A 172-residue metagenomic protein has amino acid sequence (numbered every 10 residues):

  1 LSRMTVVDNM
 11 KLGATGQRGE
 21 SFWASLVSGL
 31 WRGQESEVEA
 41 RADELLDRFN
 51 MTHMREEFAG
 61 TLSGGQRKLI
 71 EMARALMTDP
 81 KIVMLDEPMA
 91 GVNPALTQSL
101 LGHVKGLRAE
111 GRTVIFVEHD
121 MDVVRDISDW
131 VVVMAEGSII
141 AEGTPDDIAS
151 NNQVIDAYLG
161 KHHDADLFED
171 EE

Functional and structural regions predicted by a protein language model:
G19-M54, G102-K105: Conserved ABC ATPase "signature" region
F58-L62: Conserved ABC ATPase signature
D79: Conserved catalytic motifs of ABC-family nucleotide-binding domains
V83-E87: Catalytic Walker B motif of ABC-type/P-loop ATPase nucleotide-binding domains
V124-D126: A short, surface-exposed alpha-helical micro-motif characterized by mixed small hydrophobic and charged/polar residues
E142-G143: ABC ATPase "signature
